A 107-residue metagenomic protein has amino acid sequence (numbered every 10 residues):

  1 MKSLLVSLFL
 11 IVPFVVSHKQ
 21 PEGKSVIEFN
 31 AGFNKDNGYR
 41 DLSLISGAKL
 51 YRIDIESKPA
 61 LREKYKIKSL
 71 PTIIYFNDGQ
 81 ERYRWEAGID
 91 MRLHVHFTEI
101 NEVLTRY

Functional and structural regions predicted by a protein language model:
M1-K2: N-terminal hydrophobic targeting signals that begin at the initiator methionine
L5-S17: Hydrophobic h-region of N-terminal signal peptides that target proteins for export in Gram-negative bacteria
S17-Y51: Local sequence-structure signature of Cys/Sec-based thiol-disulfide redox active-site neighborhoods
K35-G38, L61, Y83-W85: Extracytoplasmic/secreted cell-surface and envelope-processing proteins
I53-D54, Y65, R92-H96: Extracytoplasmic/periplasmic, Sec-exported soluble proteins
I55-A60: N-terminal post-signal-peptidase region of extra-cytosolic proteins
Y65-Y75: Structural micro-motif
Y75-Y107: Non-catalytic, surface beta->alpha helical segment in thiol-disulfide oxidoreductase systems
